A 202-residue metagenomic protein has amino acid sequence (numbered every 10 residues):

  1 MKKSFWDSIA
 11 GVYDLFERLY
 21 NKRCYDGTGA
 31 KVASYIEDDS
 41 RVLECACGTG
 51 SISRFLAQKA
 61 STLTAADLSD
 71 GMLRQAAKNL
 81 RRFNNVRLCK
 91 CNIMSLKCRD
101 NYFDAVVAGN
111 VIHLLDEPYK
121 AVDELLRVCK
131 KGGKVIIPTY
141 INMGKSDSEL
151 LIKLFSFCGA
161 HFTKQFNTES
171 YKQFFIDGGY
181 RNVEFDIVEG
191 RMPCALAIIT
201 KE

Functional and structural regions predicted by a protein language model:
M1-E37, S51, Q75, N79 (+4 more regions): Conserved class I S-adenosyl-L-methionine
F16-L19, I136-A195: C-terminal alpha-helical "lid/dimerization" subdomain adjacent to the S-adenosyl-L-methionine
V32, L56, L125: Class I S-adenosylmethionine-dependent transferase superfamily signal
R41, G133-K134: Short glycine-centered segments of the SAM/dcSAM-binding site in methyltransferase folds
L43-S95: Class I SAM-dependent methyltransferase SAM/SAH-binding core
M94-V106: A short acidic, Gly/Pro-enriched loop at the edge of an enzyme's catalytic core that lines a small-molecule cofactor
A105-E117: A short SAM/SAH-binding and catalytic strip from SAM-dependent methyltransferases
Y119-K131: A short glycine-rich, Lys/Arg-flanked "PGG" loop and its adjoining helix->strand segment in the class I
